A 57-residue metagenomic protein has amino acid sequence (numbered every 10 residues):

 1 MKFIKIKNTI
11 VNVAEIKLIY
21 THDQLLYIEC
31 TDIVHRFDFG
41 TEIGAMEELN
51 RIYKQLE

Functional and structural regions predicted by a protein language model:
K2-K7, E15-E57: Acidic, Ser/Thr- and proline-rich intrinsically disordered linker/docking segments of eukaryotic scaffolds
